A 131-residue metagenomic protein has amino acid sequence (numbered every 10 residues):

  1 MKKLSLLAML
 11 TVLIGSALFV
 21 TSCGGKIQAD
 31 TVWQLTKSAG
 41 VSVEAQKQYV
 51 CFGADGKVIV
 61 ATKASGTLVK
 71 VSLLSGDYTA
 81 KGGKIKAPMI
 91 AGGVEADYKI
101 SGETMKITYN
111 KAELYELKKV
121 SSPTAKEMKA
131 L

Functional and structural regions predicted by a protein language model:
M1-M9: Bacterial N-terminal signal peptides that target proteins for export
M9-A17: Bacterial N-terminal signal peptides
L18-S22: C-terminal motif of bacterial Sec signal peptides marking the signal peptidase cleavage site
G24-K26: Bacterial signal peptide processing site
A29-T31, G76: A glycine-anchored, Pro-Gly-centered beta-turn/N-cap motif
S38-E44, I59-Y115: Contiguous, well-ordered beta-strand patches that form the walls/edges of small beta-barrel/beta-sandwich domains
A54-V58: Structural signal for glycine-centered tight turns and loop->strand junctions in beta-sheet-rich domains
K111-L131: C-terminal partner/receptor-binding element of secreted or periplasmic proteins
